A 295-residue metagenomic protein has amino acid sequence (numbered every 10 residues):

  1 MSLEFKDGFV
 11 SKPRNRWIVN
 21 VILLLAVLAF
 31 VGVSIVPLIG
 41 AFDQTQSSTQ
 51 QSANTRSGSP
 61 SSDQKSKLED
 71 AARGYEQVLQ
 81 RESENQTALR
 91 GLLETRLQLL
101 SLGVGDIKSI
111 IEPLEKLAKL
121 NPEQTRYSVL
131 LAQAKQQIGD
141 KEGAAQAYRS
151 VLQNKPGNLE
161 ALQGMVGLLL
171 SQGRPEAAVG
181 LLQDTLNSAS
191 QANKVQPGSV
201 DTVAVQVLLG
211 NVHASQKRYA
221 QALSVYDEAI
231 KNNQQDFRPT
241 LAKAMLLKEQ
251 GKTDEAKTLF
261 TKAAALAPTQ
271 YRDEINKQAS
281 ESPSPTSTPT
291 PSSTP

Functional and structural regions predicted by a protein language model:
M1-V104, K108: N-terminal leader/linker segments that initiate helical-solenoid repeat arrays
V78, K116-L117, S150-V151, D184-T185 (+2 more regions): Canonical positions in the second alpha-helix
A88, Y127, A161, V195 (+3 more regions): TPR alpha-solenoid repeat register
G91, L130, G164, L208 (+2 more regions): Canonical tetratricopeptide repeat
